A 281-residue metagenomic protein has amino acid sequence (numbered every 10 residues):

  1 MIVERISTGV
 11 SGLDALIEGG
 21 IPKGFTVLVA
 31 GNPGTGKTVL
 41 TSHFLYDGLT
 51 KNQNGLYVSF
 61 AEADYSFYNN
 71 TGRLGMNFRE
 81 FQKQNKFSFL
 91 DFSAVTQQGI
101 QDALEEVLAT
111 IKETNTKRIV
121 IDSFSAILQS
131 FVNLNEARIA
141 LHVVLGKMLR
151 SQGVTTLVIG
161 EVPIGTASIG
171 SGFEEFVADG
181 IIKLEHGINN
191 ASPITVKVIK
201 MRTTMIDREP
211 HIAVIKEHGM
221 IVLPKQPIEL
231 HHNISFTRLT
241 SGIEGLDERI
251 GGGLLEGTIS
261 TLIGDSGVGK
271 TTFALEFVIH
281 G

Functional and structural regions predicted by a protein language model:
M1-G12, Q226-E244: N-terminal pre-Walker A segment at the start of P-loop NTPase domains
T8-G20, G242-G253: Pre-Walker A adenine-sensing motif
P22-V27, L255-S260: Pre-Walker A (Motif I) flank of P-loop NTPase domains
N32-V95, E256-I259, D265-G281: Conserved P-loop
N54, N85-K86, N115-R118, S151-I159: Loop/turn-to-beta-strand initiation segments
F92-Q152: Phosphate-binding/switch loop-helix module in NTP-utilizing enzymes
V154-E217: Phosphate-binding/switch region of NTP-binding enzymes
I212-L230: Short, structured interface segments
